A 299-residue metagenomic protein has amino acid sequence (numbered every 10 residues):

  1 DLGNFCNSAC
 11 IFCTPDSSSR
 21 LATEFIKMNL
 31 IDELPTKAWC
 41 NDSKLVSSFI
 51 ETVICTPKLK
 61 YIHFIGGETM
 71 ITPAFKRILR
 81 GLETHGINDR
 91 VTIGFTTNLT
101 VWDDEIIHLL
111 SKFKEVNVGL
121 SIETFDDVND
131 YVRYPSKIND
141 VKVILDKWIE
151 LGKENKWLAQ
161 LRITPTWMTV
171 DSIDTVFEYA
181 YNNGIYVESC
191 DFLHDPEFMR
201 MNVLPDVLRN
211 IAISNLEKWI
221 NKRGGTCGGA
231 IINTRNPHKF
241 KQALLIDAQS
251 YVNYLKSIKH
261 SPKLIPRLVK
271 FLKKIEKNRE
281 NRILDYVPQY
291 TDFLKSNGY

Functional and structural regions predicted by a protein language model:
D1-A38, C55-T56, R235-Y299: N-terminal pre-core extensions flanking Radical SAM catalytic domains
D1-F5, D16-K44, P57-P73, H85-D104 (+3 more regions): Core AdoMet radical
D32-S47, P57-I62, L79-R80, D89 (+4 more regions): Eukaryote-biased activation of long, low-complexity terminal tails and linkers
F49, F75-E83, V141-E150: Short, well-ordered amphipathic alpha-helices
F49-C55, R80-G86, L109-S111: Leucine-rich repeat
A74-R80, D103-L110, S172-T175: Distinct, well-ordered alpha-helical segments
E115-G119, I138-P288: Conserved C-terminal portion of the radical SAM core fold that forms the substrate/S-adenosylmethionine-binding
